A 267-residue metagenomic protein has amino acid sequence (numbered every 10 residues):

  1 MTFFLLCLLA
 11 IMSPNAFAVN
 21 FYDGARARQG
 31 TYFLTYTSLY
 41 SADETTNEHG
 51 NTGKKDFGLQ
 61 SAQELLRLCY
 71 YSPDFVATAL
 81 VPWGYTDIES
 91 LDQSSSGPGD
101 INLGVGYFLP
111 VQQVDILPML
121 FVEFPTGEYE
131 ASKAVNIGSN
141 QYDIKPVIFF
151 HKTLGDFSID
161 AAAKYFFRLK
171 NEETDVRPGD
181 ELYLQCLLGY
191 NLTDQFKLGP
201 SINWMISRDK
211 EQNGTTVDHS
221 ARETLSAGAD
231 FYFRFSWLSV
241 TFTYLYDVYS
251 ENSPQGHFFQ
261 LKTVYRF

Functional and structural regions predicted by a protein language model:
I11-Y36, Y40-E44: Outer-membrane beta-barrel biogenesis signature
D23, T35, L66-Y70, L103-Y107 (+7 more regions): Residues on the lipid-exposed face of transmembrane beta-strands in outer-membrane beta-barrel proteins
R28, Y40, S72-F75, P110-V114 (+4 more regions): Outer-membrane beta-barrel channels and translocator barrels
Y32, K55-D87, F166-R168, D175-C186 (+3 more regions): Glycine- and aromatic-enriched membrane insertion/assembly motifs of diderm outer-membrane and organelle channel
F33-L39, A79-W83, P118-F124, A161-Y165 (+3 more regions): Transmembrane beta-barrel strands of outer-membrane/channel proteins
S38, E44-K54, P178-F267: Outer membrane beta-barrel transmembrane domains
G58-E64, Y71, S94-I101, G138-I144 (+3 more regions): Residues that define the transmembrane beta-barrel architecture of outer-membrane proteins
Y85-R177, H219: Outer-membrane pore/translocation modules
